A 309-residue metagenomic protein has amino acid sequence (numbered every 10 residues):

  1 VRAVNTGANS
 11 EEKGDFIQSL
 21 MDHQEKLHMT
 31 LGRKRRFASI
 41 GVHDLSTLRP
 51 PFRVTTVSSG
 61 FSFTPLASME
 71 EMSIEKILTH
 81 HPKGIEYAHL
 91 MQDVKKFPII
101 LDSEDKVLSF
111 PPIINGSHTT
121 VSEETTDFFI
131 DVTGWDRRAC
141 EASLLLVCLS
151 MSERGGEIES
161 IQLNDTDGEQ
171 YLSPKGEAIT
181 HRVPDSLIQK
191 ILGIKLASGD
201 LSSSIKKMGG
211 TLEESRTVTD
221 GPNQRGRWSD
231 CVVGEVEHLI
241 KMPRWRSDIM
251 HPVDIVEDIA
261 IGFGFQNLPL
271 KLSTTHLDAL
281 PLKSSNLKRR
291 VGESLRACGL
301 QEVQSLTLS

Functional and structural regions predicted by a protein language model:
V1-G176: Long, basic N-terminal domains or extensions that often function in RNA/ssDNA interaction or organelle/cellular
V1-R2, R36, H181, S186-S309: Extended, well-folded interaction surfaces typified by the phenylalanyl-tRNA synthetase beta subunit core
